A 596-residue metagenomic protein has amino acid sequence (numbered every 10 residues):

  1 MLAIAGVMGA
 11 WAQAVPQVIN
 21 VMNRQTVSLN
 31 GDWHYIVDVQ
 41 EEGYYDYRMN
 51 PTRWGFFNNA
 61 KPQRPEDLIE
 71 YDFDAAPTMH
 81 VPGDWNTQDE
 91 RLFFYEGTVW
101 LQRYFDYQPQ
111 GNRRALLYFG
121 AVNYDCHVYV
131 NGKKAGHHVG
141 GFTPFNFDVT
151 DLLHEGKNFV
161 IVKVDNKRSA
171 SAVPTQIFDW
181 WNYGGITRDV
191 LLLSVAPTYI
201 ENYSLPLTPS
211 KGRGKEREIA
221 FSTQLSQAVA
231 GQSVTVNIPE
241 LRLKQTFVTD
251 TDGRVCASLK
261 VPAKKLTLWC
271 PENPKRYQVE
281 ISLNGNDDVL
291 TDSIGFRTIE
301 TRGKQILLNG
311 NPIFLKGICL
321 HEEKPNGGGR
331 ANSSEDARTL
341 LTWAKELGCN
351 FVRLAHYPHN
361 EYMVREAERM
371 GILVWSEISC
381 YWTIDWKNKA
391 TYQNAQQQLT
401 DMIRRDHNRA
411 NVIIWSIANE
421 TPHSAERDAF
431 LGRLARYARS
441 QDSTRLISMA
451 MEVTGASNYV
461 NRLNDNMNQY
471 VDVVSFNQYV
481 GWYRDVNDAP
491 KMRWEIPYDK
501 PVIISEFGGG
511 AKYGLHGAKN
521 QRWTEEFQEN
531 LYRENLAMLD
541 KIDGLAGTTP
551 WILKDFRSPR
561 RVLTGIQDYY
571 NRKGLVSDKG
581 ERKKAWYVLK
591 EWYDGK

Functional and structural regions predicted by a protein language model:
M1-Q17: Bacterial Sec-dependent N-terminal signal peptides
A12-N86, I161-K163, S169, R533: Accessory carbohydrate-binding/adhesion or oligomerization-edge regions at the termini of glycan-active proteins
V15, I19-N20, I36-Q40, R91-I200 (+1 more regions): Accessory beta-strand-rich segments of carbohydrate-active enzymes
I19-D46, F56-F57, V122, N182-G185 (+7 more regions): Substrate-binding clefts and catalytic carboxylate motifs of secreted carbohydrate-active enzymes
P65-L68, P77-D106, G111-F119, N123-V130 (+11 more regions): Active-site-adjacent substrate/metal-binding segments within catalytic domains of carbohydrate-active enzymes
H154-K157, Q227-E300: Extended acidic/polar, glycine-enriched regions that form or flank non-catalytic beta-rich accessory modules
P197-A228, Y593-K596: Surface beta-strand/loop "capping" patches
M363-V364, A456-N468: Distinct, well-ordered alpha-helical segments
